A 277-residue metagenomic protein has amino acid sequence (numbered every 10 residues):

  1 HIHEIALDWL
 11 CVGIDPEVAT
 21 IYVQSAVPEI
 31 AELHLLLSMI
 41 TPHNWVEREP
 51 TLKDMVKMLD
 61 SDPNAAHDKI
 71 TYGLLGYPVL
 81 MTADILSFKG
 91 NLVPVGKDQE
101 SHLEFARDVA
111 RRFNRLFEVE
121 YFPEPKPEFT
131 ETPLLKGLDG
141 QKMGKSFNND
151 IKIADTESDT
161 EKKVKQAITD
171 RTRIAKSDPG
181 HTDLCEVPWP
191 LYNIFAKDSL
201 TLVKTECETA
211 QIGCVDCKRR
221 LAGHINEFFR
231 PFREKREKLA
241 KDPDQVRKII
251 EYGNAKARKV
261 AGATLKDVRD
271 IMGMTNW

Functional and structural regions predicted by a protein language model:
H1-T82, R233, E237: N-terminal Rossmann-like or analogous alpha/beta NTP/dinucleotide-binding catalytic cores that position adenine
L7-L10, V79-A83, L138, Y192-D198: Short, compositionally biased low-complexity segments
Y22-A26, L92-V95, D242-D244: Conserved short loop/turn motifs at secondary-structure junctions
E32-L35, R48-T51, K57-D60, A65-L116 (+3 more regions): Classical nucleotidyltransferase
T41-E47, S87-P94, F195-K204, R233: Short helix-capping/linker segments at secondary-structure and domain boundaries
S101, R107-W277: Conserved nucleotide- and phosphate/pyrophosphate-binding catalytic cores in adenylate/nucleotidyl-handling enzymes
